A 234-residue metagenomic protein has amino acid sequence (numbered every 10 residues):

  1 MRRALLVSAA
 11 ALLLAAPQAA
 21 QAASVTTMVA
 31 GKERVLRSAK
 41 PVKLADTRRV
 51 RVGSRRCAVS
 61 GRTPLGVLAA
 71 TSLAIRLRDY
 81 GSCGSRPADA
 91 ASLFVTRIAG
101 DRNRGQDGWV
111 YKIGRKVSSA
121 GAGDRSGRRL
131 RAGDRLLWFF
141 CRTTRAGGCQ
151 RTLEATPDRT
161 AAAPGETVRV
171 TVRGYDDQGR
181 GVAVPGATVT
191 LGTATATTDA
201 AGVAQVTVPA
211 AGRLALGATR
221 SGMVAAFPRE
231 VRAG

Functional and structural regions predicted by a protein language model:
M1-R3, V7: Short, low-complexity, intrinsically disordered N-terminal peptides in bacterial proteins
R3, A19-G234: Ubiquitin-like/PB1-type beta-grasp interaction modules and other compact soluble beta-rich domains
V7-A15: Bacterial N-terminal signal peptides
